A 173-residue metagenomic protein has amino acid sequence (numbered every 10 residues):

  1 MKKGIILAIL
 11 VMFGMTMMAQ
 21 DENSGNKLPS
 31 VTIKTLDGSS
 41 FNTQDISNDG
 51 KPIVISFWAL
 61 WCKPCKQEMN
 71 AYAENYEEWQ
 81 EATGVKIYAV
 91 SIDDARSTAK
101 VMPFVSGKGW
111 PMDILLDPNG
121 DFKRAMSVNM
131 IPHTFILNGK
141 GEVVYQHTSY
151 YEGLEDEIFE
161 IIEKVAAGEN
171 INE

Functional and structural regions predicted by a protein language model:
M1-K34, Y145-H147, E173: N-terminal targeting signals for export/organelle localization
T32-I53: A short beta-strand-turn-helix
G50-I53, W58-W61, M130: Short pre-active-site segment immediately N-terminal to redox-active cysteine/selenocysteine motifs in thiol-based
K66-K108, D121-A125: Structural microenvironment flanking redox-active thiols in thiol-disulfide oxidoreductases
S91-D93, L116, H147: Residue-level recognition of beta-strand->loop/alpha-helix junctions
M102-G139: Short, internal strand/loop/helix patches that form the active-site neighborhood or redox-interaction surface
I136-E173: Thiol-/selenol-based redox modules, centered on thioredoxin-like and closely related oxidoreductase domains
